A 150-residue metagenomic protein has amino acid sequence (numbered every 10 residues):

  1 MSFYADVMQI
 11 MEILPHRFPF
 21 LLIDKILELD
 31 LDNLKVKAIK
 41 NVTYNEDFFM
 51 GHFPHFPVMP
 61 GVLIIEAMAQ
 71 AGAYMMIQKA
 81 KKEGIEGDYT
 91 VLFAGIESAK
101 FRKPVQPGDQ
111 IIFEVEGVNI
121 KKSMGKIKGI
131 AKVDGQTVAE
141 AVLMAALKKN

Functional and structural regions predicted by a protein language model:
M1-Y4, A73-I112, V138-E140: Hydrophobic beta-strand-centered segment that forms part of the acyl-chain substrate-binding groove
S2, K35, I77, V105-D109 (+1 more regions): HotDog/MaoC-like acyl-thioester-processing domains
F3-Y4, H16, A38-N41, V91 (+2 more regions): Small/polar/charged residue-enriched interaction surfaces, especially the RNA/DNA-contacting tracks of RNP/CRISPR
V7-R17: Short aromatic-glycine motifs in intrinsically disordered, low-complexity regions
M11, H55-F56, K100-K103: Beta-strand-rich interaction surfaces with strong enrichment in secreted/lumenal proteins
F18-M59, I64: Catalytic strand-loop segment that frames the active site of acyl-thioester-processing enzymes
D24-L27, E97, R102, E116-V118 (+1 more regions): Conserved positions in beta-strands of structured domains
I26, M59-I85: Active-site helix/loop of acyl-thioester processing domains in fatty-acid/polyketide metabolism, spanning hotdog-fold
